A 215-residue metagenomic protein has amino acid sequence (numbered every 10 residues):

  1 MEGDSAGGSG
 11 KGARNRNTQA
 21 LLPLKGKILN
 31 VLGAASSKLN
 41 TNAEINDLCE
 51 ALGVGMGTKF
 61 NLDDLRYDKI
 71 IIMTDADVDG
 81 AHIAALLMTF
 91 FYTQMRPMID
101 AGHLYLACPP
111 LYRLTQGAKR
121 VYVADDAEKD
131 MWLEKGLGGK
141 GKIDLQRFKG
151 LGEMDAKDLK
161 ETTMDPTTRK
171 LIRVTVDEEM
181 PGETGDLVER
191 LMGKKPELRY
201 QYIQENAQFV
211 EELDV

Functional and structural regions predicted by a protein language model:
M1-V215: Conserved phosphate-chemistry cores used by DNA topoisomerases
